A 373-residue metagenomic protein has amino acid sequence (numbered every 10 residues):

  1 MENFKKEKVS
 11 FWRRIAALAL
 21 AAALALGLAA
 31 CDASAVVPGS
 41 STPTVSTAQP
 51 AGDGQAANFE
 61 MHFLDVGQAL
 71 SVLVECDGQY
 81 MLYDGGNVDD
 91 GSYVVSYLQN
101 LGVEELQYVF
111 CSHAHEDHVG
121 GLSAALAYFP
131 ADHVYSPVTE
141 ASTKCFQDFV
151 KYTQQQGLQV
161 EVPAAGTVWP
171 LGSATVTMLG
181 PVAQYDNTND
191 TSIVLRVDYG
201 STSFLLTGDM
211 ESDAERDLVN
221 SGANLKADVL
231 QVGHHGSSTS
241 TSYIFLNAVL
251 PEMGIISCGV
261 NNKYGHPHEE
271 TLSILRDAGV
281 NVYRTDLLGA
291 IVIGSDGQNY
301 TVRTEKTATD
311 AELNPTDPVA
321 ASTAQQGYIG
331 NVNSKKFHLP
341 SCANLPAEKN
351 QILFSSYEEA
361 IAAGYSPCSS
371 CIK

Functional and structural regions predicted by a protein language model:
E2-K6, L28-A324, N344, N350 (+1 more regions): Non-globular, low-confidence helical/coil segments that flank catalytic cores
F11-S34: Sec-dependent N-terminal signal peptides of Gram-positive bacterial secreted proteins and lipoproteins
L24, K335, I361-G364: Residue-level signal for mature regions of secreted extracellular proteins and peptides
F129, F337, F354-S355: A broad, structural micro-motif
I293, Q325, E358-A362: Hydrophilic extracytoplasmic domains
V319-K335: SH3-family beta-barrel domains
N331-A347: Short aromatic-glycine-(Arg/Gly/Cys) micro-motifs in beta-strand/loop hairpins
C342-K373: Compact, charge-rich alpha-helical regulatory domains located at protein termini
